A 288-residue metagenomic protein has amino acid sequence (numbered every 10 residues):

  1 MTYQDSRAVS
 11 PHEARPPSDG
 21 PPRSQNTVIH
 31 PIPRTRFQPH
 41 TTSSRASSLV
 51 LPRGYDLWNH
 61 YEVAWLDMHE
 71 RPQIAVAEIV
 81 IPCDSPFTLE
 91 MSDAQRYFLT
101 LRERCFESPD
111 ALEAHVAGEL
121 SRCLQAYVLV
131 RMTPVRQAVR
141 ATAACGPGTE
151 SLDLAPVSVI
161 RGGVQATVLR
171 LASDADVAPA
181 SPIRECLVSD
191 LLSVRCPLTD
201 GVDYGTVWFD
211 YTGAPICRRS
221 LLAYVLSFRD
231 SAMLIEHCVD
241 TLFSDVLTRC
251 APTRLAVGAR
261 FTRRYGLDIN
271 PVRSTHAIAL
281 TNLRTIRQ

Functional and structural regions predicted by a protein language model:
M1-Q288: N-terminal intrinsically disordered, cationic/polar leader segments that include organellar targeting peptides
